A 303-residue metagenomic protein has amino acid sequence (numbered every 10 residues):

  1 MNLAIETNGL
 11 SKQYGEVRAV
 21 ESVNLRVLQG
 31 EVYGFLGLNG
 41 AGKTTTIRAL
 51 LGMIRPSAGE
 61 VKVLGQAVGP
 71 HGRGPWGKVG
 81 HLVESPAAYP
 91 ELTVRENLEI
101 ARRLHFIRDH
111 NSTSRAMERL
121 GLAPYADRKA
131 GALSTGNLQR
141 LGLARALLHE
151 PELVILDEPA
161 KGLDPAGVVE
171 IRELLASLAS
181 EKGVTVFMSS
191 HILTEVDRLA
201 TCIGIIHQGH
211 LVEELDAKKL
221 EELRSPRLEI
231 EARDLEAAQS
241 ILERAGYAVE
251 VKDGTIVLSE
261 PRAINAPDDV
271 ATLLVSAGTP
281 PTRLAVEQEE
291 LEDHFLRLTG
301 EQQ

Functional and structural regions predicted by a protein language model:
L3-T7, K12-H207, L211-E213: ABC transporter nucleotide-binding domains
N8, E231, K252, A285-E287: Solvent-exposed beta-strand sheet faces enriched in polar/charged residues
E60, R227, P280-R283: Residues at or immediately flanking beta-strands
R172-P261: ABC transporter nucleotide-binding domain
R262-Q303: C-terminal coupling/interaction segments
